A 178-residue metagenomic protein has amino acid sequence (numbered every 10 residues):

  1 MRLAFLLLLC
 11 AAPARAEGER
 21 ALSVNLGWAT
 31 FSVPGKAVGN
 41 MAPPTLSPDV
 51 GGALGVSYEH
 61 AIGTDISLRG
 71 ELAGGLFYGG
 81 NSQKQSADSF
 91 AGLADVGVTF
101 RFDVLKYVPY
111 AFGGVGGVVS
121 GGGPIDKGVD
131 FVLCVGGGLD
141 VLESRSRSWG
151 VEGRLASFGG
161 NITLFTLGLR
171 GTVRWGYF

Functional and structural regions predicted by a protein language model:
R15-I62, G74-L76, F165-F178: Short glycine/proline- and aromatic-enriched beta-strand/turn motifs that initiate or cap beta-hairpins
E17-A21, A61-D65, V104-V108, S144-S148: Strand-connecting loop/turn motifs
G18-R20, P48-G52, S86-A94, Y107 (+2 more regions): Residues that define the transmembrane beta-barrel architecture of outer-membrane proteins
L22-L26, G70-L72, A94-V96, P109-V115 (+3 more regions): Membrane-embedded beta-strand positions of outer-membrane beta-barrel proteins
L26-S32, G52, H60, L72-G80 (+5 more regions): Transmembrane beta-strands of outer-membrane beta-barrel pores
V33-A37, A42-T45, L68, Y107 (+1 more regions): Predominantly the C-terminal beta-signal and adjacent terminal strand-loop region of outer-membrane beta-barrel
G39-P44, G80-S86, S120-I125, R154-F158: Extracellular loop and loop/strand-boundary signature of outer-membrane beta-barrel proteins
L68-D95: Surface-exposed loop and membrane-interface regions of Gram-negative outer-membrane beta-barrel proteins
